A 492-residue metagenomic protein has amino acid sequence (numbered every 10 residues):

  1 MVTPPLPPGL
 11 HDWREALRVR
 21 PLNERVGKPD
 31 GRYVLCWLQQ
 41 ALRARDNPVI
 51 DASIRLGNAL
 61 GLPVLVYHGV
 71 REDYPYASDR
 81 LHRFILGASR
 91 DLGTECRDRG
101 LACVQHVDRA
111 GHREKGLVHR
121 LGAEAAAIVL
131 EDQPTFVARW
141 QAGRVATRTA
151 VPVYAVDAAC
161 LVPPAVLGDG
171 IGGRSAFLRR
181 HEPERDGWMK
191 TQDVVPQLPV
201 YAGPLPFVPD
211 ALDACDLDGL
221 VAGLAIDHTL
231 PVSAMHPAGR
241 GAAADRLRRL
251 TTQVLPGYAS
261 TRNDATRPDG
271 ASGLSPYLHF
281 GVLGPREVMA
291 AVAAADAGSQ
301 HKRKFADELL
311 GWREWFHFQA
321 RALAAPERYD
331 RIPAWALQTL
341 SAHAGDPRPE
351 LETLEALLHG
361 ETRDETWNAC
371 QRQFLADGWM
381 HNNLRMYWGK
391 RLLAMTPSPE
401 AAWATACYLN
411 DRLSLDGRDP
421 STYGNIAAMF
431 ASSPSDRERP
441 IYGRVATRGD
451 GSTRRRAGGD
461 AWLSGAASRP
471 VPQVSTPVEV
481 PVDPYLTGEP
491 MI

Functional and structural regions predicted by a protein language model:
M1-Q192, P196, H301, R372 (+2 more regions): Trp/Phe/Arg-rich N-terminal binding region typifying the photolyase-homology
P29-D30, P163-I332, G459-D483: Glycine/tryptophan-enriched, flexible segments
F84, G239, T362: Catalytic cores of large soluble enzymes that bind and process phosphate-bearing ligands
P134, A159, H181, T251 (+3 more regions): A broadly conserved detector of short glycine/acidic/proline-rich loop/turn motifs that flank catalytic sites and bind
D264-L463, A467-S468: Active-site-proximal binding-pocket segments
P484-I492: Long, low-complexity, intrinsically disordered segments
